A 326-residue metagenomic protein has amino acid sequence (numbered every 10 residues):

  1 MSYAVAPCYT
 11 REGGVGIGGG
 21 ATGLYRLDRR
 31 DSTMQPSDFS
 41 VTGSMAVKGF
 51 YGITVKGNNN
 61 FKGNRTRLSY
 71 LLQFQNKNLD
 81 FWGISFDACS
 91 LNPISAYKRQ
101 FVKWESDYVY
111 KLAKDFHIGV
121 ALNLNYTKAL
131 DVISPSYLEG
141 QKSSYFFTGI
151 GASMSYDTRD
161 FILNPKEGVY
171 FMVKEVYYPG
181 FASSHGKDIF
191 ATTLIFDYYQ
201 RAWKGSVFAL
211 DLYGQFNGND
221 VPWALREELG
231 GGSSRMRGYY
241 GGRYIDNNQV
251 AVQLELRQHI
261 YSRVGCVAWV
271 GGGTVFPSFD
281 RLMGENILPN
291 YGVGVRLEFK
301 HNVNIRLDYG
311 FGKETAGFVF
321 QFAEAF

Functional and structural regions predicted by a protein language model:
M1-S2, C8-F146, G230, I245 (+2 more regions): Gram-negative/organellar outer-membrane beta-barrel architecture
Y3-P7, F39-G43, L68-L72, I118-L122 (+8 more regions): Membrane-embedded beta-strand positions of outer-membrane beta-barrel proteins
D28-R30, N64-L68, K114-I118, F161-L163 (+3 more regions): Repeated loop/turn-to-beta-strand initiation elements of outer-membrane beta-barrel proteins
T42, C89-I94, P135-Q141, Y178-S184 (+2 more regions): Extracellular loop and loop/strand-boundary signature of outer-membrane beta-barrel proteins
Q73-K77, N123-T127, K174-G180, Q215-N217 (+1 more regions): Short glycine-rich beta-strand segments
I150-S155, D160-H259: C-terminal outer-membrane beta-barrel translocator/porin domains of Gram-negative envelope proteins and their
G151-A152, V293-F299, T315-F326: Outer-membrane beta-barrel "beta-signal"
G218-R306: Outer membrane beta-barrel transmembrane domains
